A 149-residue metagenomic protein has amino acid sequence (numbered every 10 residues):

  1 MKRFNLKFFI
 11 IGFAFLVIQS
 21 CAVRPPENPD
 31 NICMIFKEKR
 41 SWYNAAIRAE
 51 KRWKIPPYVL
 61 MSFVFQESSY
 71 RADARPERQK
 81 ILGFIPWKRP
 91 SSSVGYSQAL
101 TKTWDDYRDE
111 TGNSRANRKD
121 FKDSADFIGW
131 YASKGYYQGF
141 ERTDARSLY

Functional and structural regions predicted by a protein language model:
K2-F9: Bacterial N-terminal signal peptides that target proteins for export
A22-Y149: Catalytic glycan-binding domains that act on GlcNAc-containing polysaccharides
